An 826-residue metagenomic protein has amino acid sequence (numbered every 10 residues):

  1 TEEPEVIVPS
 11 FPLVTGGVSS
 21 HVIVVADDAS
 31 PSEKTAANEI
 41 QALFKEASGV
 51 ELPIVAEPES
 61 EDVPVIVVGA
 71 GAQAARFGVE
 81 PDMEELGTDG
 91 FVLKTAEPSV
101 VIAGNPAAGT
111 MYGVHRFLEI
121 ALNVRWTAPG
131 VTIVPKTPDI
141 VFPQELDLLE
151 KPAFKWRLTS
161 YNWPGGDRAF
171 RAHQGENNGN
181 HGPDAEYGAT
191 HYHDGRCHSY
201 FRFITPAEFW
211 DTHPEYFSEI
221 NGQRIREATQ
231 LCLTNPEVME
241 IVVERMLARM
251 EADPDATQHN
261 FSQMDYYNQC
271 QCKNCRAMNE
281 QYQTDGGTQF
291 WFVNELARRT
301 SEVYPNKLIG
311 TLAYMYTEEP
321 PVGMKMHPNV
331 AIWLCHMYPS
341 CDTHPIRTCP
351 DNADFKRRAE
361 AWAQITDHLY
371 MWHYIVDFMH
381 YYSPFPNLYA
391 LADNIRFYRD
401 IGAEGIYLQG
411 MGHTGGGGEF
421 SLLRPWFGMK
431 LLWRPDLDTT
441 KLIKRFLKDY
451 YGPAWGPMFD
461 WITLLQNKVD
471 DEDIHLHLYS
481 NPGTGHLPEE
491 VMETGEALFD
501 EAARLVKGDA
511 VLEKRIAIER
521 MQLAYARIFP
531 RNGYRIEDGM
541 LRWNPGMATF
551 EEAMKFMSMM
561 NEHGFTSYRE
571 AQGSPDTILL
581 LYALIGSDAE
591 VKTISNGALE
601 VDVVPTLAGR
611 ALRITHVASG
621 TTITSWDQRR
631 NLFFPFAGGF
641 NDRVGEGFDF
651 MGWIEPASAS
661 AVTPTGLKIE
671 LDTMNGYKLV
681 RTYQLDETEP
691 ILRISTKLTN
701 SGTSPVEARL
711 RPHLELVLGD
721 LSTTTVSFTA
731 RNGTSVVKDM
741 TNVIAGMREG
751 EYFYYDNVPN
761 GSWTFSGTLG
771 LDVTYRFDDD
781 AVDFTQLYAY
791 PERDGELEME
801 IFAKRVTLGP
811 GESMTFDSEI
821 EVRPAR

Functional and structural regions predicted by a protein language model:
T1-V92, T132, P138-D147: Acidic, contiguous N-terminal accessory segments
K34, F44, V591, S595-S658: Acidic-aromatic substrate-binding/catalytic surfaces of carbohydrate-active enzymes
A36-E39, L43-K45, P81-W291, S301 (+2 more regions): Feature activates predominantly on carbohydrate-active enzymes
E237-E240, A248, P350-A454, D460: Structured mid-domain segments that build the active-site/substrate or prosthetic-cofactor binding neighborhood
E244, L308, T593-S595, N641-R693 (+4 more regions): Extended, loop-rich substrate-binding clefts of extracytoplasmic carbohydrate-active enzymes
G402, G428-A589, F816, P824: Catalytic domains of carbohydrate-active enzymes that cleave complex glycans
D588-L599, T606, V617-T622, E670-M674 (+5 more regions): Beta-strand-rich recognition/accessory modules
R613-T615, T688-D739, E798-E800: Acidic (Asp/Glu-rich), glycine- and aromatic
